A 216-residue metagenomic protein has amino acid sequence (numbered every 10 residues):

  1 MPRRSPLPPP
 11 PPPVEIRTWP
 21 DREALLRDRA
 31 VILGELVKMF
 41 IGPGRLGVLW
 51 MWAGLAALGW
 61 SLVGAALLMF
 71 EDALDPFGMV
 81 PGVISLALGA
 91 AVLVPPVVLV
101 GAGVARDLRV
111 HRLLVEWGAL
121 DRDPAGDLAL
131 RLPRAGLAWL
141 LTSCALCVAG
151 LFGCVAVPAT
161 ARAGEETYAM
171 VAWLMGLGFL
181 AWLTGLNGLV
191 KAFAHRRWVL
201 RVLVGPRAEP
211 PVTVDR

Functional and structural regions predicted by a protein language model:
M1-L33, G42: N-terminal, intrinsically disordered, low-complexity segments that immediately precede the first transmembrane helix
G34-G54, P124-A149: Loop-to-transmembrane boundary segments
G47-A57, M79-V83, T184-W198: Non-catalytic recognition/regulatory regions in large multidomain proteins
S61-G89, F152-F179: Membrane interfacial helix motifs at helix-loop boundaries and amphipathic/re-entrant anchors
F77-D107, G185-L186: Hydrophobic alpha-helical membrane-embedded segments
A90-P96, A172-F193: Alpha-helical membrane-embedded segments
V97, G101-W139: Membrane-proximal, non-transmembrane alpha-helical segments
W117-A135, L186-R216: Cytosolic/matrix-facing juxtamembrane and C-terminal tails of multi-pass cellular membrane proteins
